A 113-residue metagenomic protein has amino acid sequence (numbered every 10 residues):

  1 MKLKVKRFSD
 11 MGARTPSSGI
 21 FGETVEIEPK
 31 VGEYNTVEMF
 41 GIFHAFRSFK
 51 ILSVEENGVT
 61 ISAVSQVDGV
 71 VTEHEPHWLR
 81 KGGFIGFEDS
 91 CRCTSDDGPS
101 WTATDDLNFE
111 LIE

Functional and structural regions predicted by a protein language model:
M1-D10: A short beta-strand micro-motif
L3, E26, K50-S53, G58 (+1 more regions): Flexible loop/turn and low-complexity linker elements, especially glycine-anchored beta turns and charged/proline-rich
M11-I20, F40: Beta-loop motif signature
F21-E28: Conserved beta-strand/loop element in small beta-rich adapter and peptidoglycan-binding domains
E33-T104: Acidic, low-complexity, intrinsically disordered interaction modules
